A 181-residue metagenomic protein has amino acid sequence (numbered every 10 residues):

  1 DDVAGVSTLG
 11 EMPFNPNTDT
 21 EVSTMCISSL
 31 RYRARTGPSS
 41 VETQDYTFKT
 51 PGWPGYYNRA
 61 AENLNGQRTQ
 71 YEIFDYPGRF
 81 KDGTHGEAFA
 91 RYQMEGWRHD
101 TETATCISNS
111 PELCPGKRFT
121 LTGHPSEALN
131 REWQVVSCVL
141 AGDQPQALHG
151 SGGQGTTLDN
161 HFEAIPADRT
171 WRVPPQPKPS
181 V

Functional and structural regions predicted by a protein language model:
D1-V181: Amphipathic alpha-helical and helix-coil boundary elements used as assembly and membrane-proximal scaffolds
